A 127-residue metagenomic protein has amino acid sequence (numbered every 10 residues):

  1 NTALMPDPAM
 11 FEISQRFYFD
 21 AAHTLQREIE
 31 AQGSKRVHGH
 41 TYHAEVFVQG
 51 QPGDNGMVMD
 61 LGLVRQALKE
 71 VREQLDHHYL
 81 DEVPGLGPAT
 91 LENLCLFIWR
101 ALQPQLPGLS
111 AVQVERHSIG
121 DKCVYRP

Functional and structural regions predicted by a protein language model:
A3-P127: Charge-rich, low-complexity N-terminal segments
